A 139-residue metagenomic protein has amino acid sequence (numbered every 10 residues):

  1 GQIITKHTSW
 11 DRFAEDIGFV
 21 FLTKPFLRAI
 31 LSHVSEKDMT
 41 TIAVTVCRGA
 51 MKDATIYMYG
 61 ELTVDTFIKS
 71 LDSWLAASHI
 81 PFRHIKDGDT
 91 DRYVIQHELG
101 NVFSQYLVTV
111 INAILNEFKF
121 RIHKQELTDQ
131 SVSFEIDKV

Functional and structural regions predicted by a protein language model:
G1-K86: N-terminal accessory segment detector
S73-Q130: Short, hydrophobic/π-rich interface segment
L127-V139: Beta-rich nucleic-acid/ligand-interaction surfaces
